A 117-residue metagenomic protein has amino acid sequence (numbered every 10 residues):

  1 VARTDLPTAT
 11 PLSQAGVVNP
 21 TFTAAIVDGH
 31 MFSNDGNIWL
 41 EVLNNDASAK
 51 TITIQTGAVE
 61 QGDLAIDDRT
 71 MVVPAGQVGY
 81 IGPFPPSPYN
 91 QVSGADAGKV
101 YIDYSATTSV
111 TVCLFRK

Functional and structural regions predicted by a protein language model:
V1-M31: Transition segment at domain starts
D28-G29, D35-W39, A97-K99: Short, surface-exposed beta-edge/turn micro-motifs
N34, V42-D46: Asparagine-centered strand-capping/turn motif at beta-strand->loop junctions
I38, S48-I52, T108-V112: Short beta-strand/loop motifs in extracellular/secreted proteins, especially within beta-sandwich accessory domains
V42, I54-T56, I102-Y104: Hydrophobic side chains in beta-strands
A47-L64: Short, surface-exposed beta-strand/strand-loop-strand elements in extracellular ectodomains
G62-A95: Intrinsically disordered, low-complexity Pro/Gly/Ser/Thr-rich segments with frequent PxxP/GP/PP motifs and embedded
N90-K117: Terminal connector regions
